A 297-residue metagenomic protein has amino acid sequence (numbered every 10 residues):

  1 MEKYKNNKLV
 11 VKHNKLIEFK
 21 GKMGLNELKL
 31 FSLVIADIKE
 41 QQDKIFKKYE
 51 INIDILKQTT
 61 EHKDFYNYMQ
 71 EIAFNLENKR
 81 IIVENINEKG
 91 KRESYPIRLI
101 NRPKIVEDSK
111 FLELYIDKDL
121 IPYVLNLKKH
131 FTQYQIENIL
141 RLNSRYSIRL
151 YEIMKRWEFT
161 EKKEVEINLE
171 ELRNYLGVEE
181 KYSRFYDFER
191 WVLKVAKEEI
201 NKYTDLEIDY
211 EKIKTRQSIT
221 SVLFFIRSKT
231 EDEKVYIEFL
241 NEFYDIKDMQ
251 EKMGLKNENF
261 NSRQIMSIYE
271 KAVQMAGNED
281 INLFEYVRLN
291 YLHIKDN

Functional and structural regions predicted by a protein language model:
M1-E258, R263, S267-N297: Charged, alpha-helix-forming regions
